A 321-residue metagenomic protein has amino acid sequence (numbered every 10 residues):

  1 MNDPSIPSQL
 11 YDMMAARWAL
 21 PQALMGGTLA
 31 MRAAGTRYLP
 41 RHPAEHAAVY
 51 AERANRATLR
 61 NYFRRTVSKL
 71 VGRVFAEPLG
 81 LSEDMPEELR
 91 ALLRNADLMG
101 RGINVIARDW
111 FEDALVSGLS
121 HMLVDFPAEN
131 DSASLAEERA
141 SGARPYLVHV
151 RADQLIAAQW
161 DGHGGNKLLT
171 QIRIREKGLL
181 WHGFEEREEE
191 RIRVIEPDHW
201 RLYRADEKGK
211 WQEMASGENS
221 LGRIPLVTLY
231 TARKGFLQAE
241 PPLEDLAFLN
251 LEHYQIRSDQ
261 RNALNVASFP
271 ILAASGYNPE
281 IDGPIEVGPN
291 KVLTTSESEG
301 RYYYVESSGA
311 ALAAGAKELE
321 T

Functional and structural regions predicted by a protein language model:
M1-A33, D198-Q238, H253: N-terminal start-of-domain structural block
M1-V150, L155: Extended, helix-rich architectural segments
P4, W18, R37-P40, F75 (+9 more regions): Compositionally biased, intrinsically disordered/low-complexity regions enriched for serine, proline and threonine
Q9, T36, A48, R60 (+6 more regions): Intrinsically disordered, low-complexity segments enriched in small/polar residues
L70, V74, Y203, N250 (+1 more regions): Generic low-polarity alpha-helical segments
D109-F111, E189, Q260: Generic recognition of flexible, low-complexity loop/linker segments
L115-F236: Extended, regular secondary-structure scaffolds
K210-T321: Extended, charged amphipathic alpha-helical segments
